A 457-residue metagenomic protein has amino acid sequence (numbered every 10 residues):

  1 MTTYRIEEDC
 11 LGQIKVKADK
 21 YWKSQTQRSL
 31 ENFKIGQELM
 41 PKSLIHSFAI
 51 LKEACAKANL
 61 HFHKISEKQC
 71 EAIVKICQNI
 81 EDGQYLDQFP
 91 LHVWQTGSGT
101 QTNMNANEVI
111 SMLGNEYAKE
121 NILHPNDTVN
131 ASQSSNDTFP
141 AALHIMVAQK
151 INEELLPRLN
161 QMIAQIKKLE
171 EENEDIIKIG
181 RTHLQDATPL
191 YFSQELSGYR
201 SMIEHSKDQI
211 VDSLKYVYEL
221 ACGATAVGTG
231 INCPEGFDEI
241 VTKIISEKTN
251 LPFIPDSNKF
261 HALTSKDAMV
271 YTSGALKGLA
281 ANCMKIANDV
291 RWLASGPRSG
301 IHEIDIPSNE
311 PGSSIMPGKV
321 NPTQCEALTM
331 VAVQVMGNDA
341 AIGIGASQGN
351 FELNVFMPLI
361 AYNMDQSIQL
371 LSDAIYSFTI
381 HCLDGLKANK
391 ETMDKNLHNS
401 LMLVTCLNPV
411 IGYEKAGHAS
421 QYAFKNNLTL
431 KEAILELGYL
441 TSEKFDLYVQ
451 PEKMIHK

Functional and structural regions predicted by a protein language model:
M1-K457: Conserved, well-structured ligand/cofactor-binding cores
